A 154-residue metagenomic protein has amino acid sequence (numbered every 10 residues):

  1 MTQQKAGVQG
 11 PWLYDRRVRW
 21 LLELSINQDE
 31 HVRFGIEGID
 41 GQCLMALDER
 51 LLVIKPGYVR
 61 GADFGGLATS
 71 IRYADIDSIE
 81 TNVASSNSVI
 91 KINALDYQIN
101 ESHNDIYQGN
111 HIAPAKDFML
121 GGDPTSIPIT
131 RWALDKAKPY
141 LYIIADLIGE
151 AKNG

Functional and structural regions predicted by a protein language model:
M1-E49: Anionic N-terminal interaction surfaces
Q3-Y14, I39, R60-G154: Acidic, Ser/Thr- and proline-rich intrinsically disordered linker/docking segments of eukaryotic scaffolds
Q42-D63: Short, compositionally biased strand/turn segments that nucleate or flank brief secondary-structure elements
